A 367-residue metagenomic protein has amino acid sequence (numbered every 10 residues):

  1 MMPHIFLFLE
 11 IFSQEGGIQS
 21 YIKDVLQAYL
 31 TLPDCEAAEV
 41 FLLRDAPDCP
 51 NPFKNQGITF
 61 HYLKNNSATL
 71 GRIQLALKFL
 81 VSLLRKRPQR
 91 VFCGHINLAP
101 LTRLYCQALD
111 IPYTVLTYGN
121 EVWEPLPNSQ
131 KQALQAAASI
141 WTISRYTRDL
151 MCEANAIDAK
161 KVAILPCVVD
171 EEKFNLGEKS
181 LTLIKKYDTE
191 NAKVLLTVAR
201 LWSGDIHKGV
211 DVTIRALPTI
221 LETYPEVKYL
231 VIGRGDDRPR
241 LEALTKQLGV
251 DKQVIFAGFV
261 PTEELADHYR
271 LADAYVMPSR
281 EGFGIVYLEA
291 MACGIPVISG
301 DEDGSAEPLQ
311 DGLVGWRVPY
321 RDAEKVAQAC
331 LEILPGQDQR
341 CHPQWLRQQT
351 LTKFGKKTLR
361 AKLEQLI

Functional and structural regions predicted by a protein language model:
L7, T189-K208, I214-L217: Conserved donor-binding/catalytic core segment of Leloir-type glycosyltransferases
C93-A99: Short His-centered aromatic/hydrophobic patch
L195, Q253, R270-G282, I295: Acidic donor-binding loop of glycosyltransferase active sites
E226, Q339-K353: A short, well-ordered alpha-helix in the C-terminal region of glycosyltransferases
I232, P239-V260: Nucleotide-activated donor-binding/catalytic signature segment of Leloir-type glycosyltransferases, i.e., the conserved
F259-V260, D267-A272: Short alpha-helical donor nucleotide-sugar binding micro-motif in glycosyltransferases
P296-G300, L309: Short hydrophobic beta-strand element within catalytic cores of glycosyltransferases and related nucleotide-activated
Q310-G312, W316-A323, E332-D338: Conserved acidic donor-binding segment of nucleotide-sugar-dependent glycosyltransferases
